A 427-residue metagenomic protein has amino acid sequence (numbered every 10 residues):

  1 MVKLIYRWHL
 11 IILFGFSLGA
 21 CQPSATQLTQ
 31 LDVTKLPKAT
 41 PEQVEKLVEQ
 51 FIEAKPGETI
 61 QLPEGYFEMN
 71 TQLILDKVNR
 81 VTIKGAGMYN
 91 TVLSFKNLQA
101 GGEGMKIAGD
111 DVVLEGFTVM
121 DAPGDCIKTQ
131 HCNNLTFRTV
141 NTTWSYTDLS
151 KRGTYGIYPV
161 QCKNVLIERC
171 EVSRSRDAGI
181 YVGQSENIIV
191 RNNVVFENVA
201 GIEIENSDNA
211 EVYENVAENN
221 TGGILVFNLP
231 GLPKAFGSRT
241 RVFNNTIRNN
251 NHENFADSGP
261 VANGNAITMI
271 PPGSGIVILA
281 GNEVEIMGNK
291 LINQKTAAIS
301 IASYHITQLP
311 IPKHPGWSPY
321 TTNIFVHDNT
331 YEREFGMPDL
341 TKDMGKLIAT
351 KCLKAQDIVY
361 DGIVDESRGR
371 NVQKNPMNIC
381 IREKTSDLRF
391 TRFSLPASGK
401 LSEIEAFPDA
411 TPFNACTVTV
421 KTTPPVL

Functional and structural regions predicted by a protein language model:
M1-L10: Bacterial N-terminal signal peptides that target proteins for export
S17-A20: C-terminal motif of bacterial Sec signal peptides marking the signal peptidase cleavage site
Q22-S24: Bacterial signal peptide processing site
V33-E45, R80-G124, Y146-D148: Right-handed parallel beta-helix/beta-spiral solenoid domain characteristic of secreted/periplasmic
L47-V48, N70, F95-M105, D121-K128 (+7 more regions): Extracellular beta-strand/beta-solenoid scaffold signature
Q50-M69, V81-G87: Glycine-rich repeat segments that build the extracellular carbohydrate-interaction surface of secreted and virion
P63, R80, K84-Y89, D110-D121 (+9 more regions): Right-handed parallel beta-helix
T307-H314, P319-T322, H327-L427: Acidic, glycine- and Ser/Thr-rich low-complexity intrinsically disordered tracts in extracellular/secreted proteins
